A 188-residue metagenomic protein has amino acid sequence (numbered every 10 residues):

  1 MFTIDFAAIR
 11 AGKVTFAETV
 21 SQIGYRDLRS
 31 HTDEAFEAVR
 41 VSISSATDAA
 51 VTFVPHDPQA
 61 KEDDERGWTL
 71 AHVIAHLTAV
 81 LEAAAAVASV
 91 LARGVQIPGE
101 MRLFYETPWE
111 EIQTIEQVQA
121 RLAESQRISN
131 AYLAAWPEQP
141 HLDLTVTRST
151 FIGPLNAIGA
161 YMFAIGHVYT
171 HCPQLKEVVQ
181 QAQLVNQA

Functional and structural regions predicted by a protein language model:
M1-A71, T78-A188: Aromatic-glycine hotspot motif
